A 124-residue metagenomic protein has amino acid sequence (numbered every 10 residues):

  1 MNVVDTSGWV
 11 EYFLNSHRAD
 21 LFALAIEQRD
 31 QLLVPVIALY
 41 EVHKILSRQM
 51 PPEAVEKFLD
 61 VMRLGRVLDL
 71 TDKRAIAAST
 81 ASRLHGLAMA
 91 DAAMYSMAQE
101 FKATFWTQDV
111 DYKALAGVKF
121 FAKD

Functional and structural regions predicted by a protein language model:
M1, Y95-D124: Acidic, PIN/NYN-like endoribonuclease modules and their adjacent C-terminal/linker elements
M1-V34, S47-K57, D124: Short, well-structured N-terminal submotif of metal-dependent ribonuclease cores
G8-W9, A38, R74, A93-M94 (+1 more regions): Alpha-helix capping/helix-boundary segments
V10, Y40-H43, S79: Amphipathic alpha-helical segments within well-ordered protein domains
A19, L39, V55, A75-A78: A general structural signal for well-ordered alpha-helical segments in protein cores
Q28-R29, V61-G65, F101, L115: Structured helix-beta-strand junction loops
L33, L68, F121: General small-molecule cofactor/ligand-binding pocket signal
V67-Q108: Active-site neighborhoods of divalent-metal-dependent phosphate/nucleic-acid chemistry enzymes
